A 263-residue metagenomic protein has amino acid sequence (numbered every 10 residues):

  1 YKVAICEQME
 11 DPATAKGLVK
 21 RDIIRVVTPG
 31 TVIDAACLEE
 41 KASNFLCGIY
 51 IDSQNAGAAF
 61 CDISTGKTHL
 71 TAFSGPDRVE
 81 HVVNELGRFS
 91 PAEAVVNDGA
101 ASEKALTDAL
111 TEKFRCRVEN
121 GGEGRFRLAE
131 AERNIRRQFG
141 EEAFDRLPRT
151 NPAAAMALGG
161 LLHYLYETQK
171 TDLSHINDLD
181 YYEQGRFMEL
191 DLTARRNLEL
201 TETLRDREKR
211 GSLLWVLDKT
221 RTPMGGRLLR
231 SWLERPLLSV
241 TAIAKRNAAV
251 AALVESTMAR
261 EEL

Functional and structural regions predicted by a protein language model:
Y1-E261: Charged catalytic and DNA/RNA-contacting regions of genome-maintenance and nucleic-acid-processing enzymes
